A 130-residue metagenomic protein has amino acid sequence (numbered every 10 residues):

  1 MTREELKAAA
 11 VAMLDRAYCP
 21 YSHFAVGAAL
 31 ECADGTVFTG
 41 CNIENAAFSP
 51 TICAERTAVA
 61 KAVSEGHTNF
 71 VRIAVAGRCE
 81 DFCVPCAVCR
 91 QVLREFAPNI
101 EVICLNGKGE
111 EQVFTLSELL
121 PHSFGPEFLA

Functional and structural regions predicted by a protein language model:
M1, F38-T39: Polybasic, low-complexity association/targeting segments
T2-R16, H67-A130: C-terminal binding/interaction regions
A10, A28-A29, A58, A62: Small-residue (primarily alanine) positions within well-ordered alpha-helices, especially packing/interaction faces
C19-H23, T36: Charged, well-structured alpha/beta interaction segments
H23-C32: Short beta-strand scaffold segments in enzyme catalytic cores
T36-V37, E111: Hydrophobic "anchor" residues
N42-T57: Compact, glycine-rich, soluble single-domain proteins
C53-A74: Short, solvent-exposed cationic patches
